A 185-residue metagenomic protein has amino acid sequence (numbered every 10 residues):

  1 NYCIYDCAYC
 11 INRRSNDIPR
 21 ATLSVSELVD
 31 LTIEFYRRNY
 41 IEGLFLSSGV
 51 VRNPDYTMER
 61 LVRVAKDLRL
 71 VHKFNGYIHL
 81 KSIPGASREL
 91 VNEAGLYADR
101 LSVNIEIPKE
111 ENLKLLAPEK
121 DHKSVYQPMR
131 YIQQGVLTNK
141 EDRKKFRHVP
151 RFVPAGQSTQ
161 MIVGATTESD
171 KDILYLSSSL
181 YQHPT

Functional and structural regions predicted by a protein language model:
N1-C3: Short metal-coordination and nucleic-acid-contact micro-motifs, chiefly zinc-binding Cys/His arrays
Y5, N12-T159, V163-I173, S179-Y181: Conserved Radical SAM active-site core
